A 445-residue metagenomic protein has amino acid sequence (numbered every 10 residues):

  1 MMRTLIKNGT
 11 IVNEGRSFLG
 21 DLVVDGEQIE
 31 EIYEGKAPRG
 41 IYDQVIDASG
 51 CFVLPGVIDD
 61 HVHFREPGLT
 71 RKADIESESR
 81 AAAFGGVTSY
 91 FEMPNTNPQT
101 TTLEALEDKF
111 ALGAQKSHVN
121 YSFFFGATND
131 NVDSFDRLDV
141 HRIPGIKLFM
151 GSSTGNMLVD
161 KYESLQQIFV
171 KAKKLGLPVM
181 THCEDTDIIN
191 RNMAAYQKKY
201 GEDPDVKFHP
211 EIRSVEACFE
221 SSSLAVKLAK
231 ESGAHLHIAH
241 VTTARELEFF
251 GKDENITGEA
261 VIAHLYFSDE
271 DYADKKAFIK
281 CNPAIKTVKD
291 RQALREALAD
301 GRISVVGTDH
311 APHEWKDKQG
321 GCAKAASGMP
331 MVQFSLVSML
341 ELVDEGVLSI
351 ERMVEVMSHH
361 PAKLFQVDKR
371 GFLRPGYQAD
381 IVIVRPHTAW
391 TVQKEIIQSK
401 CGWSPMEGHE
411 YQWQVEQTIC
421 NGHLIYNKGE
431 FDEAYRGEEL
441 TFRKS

Functional and structural regions predicted by a protein language model:
M2-L5, T10-P55: Histidine-rich, glycine-flanked metal-binding segment
G9, E27, G50, H61 (+14 more regions): Divalent metal-coordination and catalytic microenvironments
C51-K116: Metal-associated gating/positioning segment near the N- to mid-region
H63-K72, F91-L103, F123-D133, G151-D160 (+3 more regions): Divalent metal-binding segments
A111-A127: A glycine-rich helix N-cap at a beta->alpha junction
D133-V306: Histidine/acidic residue-rich metal-binding segments in metalloenzymes
D203-L224, L228-G233, A299-V306, A311-H387: His/Asp/Glu-enriched, well-ordered alpha-helical/loop segment that forms or immediately abuts the divalent-metal
G321, P375-T441: C-terminal cap of metal-dependent C-N hydrolases
